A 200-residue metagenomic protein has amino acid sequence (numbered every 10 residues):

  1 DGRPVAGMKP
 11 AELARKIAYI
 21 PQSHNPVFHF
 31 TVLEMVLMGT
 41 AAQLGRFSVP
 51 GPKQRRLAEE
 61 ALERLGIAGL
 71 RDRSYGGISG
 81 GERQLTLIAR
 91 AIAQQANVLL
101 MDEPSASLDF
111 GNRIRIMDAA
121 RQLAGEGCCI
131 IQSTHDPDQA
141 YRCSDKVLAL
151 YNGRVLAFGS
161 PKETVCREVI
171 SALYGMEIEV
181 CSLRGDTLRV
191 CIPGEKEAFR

Functional and structural regions predicted by a protein language model:
D1-E12: ABC ATPase NBD Q-loop/coupling interface
L37, P52-L70, Q95: Conserved ABC ATPase "signature" region
S74-I78, E82: Conserved ABC ATPase signature
L99-D102: Catalytic Walker B motif of ABC-type/P-loop ATPase nucleotide-binding domains
T134-H135: H-loop/switch region of ABC-family ATPase nucleotide-binding domains
A140-R142: A short, surface-exposed alpha-helical micro-motif characterized by mixed small hydrophobic and charged/polar residues
L173-R200: ABC ATPase nucleotide-binding domains
